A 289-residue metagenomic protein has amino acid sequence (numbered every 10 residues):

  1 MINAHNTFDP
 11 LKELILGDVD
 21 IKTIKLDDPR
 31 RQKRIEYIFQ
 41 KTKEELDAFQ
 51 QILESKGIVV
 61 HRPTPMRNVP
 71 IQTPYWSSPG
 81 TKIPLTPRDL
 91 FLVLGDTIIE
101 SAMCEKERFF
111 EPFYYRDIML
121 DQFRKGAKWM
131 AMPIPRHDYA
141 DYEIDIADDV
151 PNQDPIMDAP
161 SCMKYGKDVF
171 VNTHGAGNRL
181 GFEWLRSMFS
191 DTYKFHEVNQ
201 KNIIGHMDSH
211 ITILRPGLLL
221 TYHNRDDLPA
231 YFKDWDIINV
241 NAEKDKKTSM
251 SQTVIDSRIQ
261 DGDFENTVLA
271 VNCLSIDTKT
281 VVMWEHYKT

Functional and structural regions predicted by a protein language model:
M1-T289: The feature marks the mature, well-folded catalytic cores of soluble enzymes
